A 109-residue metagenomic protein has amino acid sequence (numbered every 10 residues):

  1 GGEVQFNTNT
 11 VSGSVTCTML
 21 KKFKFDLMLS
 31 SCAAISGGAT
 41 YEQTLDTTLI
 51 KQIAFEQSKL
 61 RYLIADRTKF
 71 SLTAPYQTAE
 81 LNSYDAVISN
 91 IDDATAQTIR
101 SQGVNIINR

Functional and structural regions predicted by a protein language model:
G1-R109: Conserved phosphate- and dinucleotide-binding cores of soluble alpha/beta proteins, encompassing both enzyme active
